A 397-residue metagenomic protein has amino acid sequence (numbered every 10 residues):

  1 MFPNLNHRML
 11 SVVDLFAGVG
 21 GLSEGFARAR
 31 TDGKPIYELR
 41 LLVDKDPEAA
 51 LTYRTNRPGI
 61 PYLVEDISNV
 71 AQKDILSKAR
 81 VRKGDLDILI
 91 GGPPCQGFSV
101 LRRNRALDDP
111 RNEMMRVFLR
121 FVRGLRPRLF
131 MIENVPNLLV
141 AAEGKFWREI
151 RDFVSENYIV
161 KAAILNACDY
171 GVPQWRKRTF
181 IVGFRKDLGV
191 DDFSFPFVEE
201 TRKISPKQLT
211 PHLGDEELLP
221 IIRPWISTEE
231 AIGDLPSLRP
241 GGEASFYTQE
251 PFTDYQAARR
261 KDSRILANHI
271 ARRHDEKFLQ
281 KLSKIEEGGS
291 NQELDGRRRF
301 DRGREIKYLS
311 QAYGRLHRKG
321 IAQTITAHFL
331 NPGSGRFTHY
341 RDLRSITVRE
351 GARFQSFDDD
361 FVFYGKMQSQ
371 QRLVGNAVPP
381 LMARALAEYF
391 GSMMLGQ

Functional and structural regions predicted by a protein language model:
F2-R126, P136-V140, G144-R148: Core alpha/beta nucleotide-donor-binding catalytic domains of modification enzymes
Y37, P173-W175, I226, K319 (+1 more regions): A short, structural micro-pattern
G59, P196-V198, Y340-R344: Short Gly/aromatic-enriched secondary-structure transition segments
D74-I75, A163-C168, K307-Q311: Short alpha-helical segments and helix-capping/turn motifs at coil-helix boundaries
K78-K83, V100-F300: Class I S-adenosyl-L-methionine
Q96, G189, L213, P332 (+1 more regions): Glycine-centered loop/turn positions within well-structured domains that cap or flank conserved ligand/cofactor-binding
S237-Q397: C-terminal target-recognition/interaction regions appended to catalytic cores
